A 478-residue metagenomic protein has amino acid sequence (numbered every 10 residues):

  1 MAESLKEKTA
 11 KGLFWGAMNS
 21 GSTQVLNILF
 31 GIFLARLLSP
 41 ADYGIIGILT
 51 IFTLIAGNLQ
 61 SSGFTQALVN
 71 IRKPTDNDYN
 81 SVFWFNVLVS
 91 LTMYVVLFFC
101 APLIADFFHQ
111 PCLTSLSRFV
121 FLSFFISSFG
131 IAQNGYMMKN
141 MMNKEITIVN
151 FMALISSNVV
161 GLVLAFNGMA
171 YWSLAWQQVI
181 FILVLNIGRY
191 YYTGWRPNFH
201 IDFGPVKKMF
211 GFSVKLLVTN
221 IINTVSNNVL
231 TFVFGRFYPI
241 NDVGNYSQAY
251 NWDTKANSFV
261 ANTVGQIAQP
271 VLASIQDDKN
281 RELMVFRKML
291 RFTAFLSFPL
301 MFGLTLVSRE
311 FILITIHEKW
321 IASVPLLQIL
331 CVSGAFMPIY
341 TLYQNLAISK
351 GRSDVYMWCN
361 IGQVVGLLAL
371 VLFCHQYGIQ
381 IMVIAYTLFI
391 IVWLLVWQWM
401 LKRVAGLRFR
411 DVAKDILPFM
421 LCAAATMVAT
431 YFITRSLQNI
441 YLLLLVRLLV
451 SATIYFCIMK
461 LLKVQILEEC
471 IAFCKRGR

Functional and structural regions predicted by a protein language model:
M1-I28, Q66-V69, K73-W84, L113 (+4 more regions): N-terminal membrane topogenesis motif
M1-L5, T9, K144, I187-N228 (+4 more regions): Interhelical loop/hinge segments that connect adjacent transmembrane helices in multipass membrane
A2, K402, L407-F409, Y431-R478: Membrane-proximal transmembrane or re-entrant/amphipathic helices at the cytosolic face
L5-F64, V89-A101, S123, A153-L162 (+3 more regions): Signature of the first transmembrane helix
K6, A10, A67-D76, I126-N150 (+6 more regions): Membrane-interface junctions at transmembrane-helix termini in multi-pass inner-membrane proteins
G12-N27, L174-Q177, F181, L185 (+5 more regions): Transmembrane helical elements of multi-pass membrane transporters/channels
N27, N58-D76, M138-K139, A249 (+2 more regions): Helix-loop junctions and terminal segments of transmembrane helices in multi-pass membrane transport/translocation
T114-F121, V149-G194, K208-F212, T219 (+6 more regions): Hydrophobic alpha-helical transmembrane segments
